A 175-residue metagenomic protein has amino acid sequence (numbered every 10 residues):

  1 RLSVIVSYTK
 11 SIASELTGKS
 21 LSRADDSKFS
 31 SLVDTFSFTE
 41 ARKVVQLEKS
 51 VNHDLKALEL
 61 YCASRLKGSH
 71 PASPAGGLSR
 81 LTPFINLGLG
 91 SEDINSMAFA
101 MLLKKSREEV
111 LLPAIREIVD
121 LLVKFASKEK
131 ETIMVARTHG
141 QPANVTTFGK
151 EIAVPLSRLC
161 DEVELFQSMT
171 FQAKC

Functional and structural regions predicted by a protein language model:
R1-C175: A helix-coil-helix interface module used to build multimeric assemblies and to scaffold catalytic/cofactor sites
